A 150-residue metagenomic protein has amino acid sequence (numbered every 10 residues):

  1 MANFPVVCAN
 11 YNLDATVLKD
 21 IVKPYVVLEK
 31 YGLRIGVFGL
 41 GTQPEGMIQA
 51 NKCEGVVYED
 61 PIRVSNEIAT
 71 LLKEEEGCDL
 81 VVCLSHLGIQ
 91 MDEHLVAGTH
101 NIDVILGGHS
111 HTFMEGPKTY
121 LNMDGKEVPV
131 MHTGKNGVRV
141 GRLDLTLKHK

Functional and structural regions predicted by a protein language model:
M1-K150: Acidic, metal/ion-coordinating pockets
